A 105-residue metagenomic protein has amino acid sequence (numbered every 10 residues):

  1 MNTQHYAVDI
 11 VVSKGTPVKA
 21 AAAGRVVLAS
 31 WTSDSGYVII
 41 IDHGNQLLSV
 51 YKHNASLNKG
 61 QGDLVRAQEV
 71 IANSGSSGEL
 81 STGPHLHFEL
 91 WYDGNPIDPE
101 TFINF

Functional and structural regions predicted by a protein language model:
M1-A20: Short glycine/threonine/proline-enriched tight-turn/helix- or strand-capping micro-motif at secondary-structure
H5-A7, H53, H85-H87: Histidine-centered divalent metal-coordination motifs
V12, H43, L90: Flexible glycine-/small-residue-rich
G15-P17, S30-T32, S77-E79: Short polar/acidic secondary-structure junctions
T16, N45-L47, N95: Short acidic/polar mixed-charge low-complexity motifs
P17-V26, K59-S74: Short, well-structured beta-strand-loop connectors
A20-N58, P84: Zn2+-dependent peptidoglycan hydrolase active-site motif and core
Y37-I40, D63-F105: Conserved, short, structured surface segments that act as functional micro-motifs
